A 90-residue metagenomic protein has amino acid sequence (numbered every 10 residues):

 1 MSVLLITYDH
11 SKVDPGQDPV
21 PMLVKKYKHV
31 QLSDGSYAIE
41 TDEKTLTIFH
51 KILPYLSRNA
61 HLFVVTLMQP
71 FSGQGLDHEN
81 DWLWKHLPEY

Functional and structural regions predicted by a protein language model:
M1-H10: Short glycine-/aliphatic-rich beta-strand segments at the starts of folded cytosolic domains
V3, M22, L32, R58 (+2 more regions): Alpha-helical structural elements
D9-V13, L67-Q69: Short, flexible beta-strand-to-coil junctions
D14-S36: Short, flexible N-terminal segments of the mature chain
K28-S72: Short, intrinsically disordered low-complexity segments
T47-K51, Q74-Y90: Short, low-order "capping/linker" segments at domain edges
